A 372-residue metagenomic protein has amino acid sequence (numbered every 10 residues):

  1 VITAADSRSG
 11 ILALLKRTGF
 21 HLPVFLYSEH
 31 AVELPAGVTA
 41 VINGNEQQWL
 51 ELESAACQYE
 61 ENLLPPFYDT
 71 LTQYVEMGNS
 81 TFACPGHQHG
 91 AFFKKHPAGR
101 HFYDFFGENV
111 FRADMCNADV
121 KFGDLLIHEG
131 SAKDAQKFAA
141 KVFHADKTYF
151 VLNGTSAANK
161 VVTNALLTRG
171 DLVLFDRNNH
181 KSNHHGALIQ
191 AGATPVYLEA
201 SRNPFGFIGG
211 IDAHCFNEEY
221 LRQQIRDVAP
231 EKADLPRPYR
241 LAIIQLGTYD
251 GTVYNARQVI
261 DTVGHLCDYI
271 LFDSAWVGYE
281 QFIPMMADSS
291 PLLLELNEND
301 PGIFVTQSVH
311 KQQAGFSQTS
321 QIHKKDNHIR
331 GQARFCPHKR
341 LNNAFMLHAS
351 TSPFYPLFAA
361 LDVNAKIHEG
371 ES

Functional and structural regions predicted by a protein language model:
V1, A36-E46, L50, D146 (+4 more regions): Conserved acidic residues
V1, L15-T18, A55-Q58: Extreme N-terminal flexible tails
A4, L12-A13, F20, K141 (+2 more regions): Conserved PLP-enzyme active-site core in the AAT-like
A5, H21-A31, A40: A short, hydrophobic beta-strand element within the central beta-sheet of small alpha/beta folds
L26, N43, F150, Y197-E199 (+1 more regions): Structural signal for conserved beta-strand scaffold positions within catalytic alpha/beta enzyme cores
A31-A36, G186-L188: Short loop/helix-cap segments at secondary-structure boundaries that form the rim of catalytic
I42-E129: N-terminal "arm"/small-domain region of PLP-dependent enzymes with the aminotransferase-like
E108-A157: Conserved N-terminal alpha-helix of the aminotransferase class I/II PLP-enzyme fold
